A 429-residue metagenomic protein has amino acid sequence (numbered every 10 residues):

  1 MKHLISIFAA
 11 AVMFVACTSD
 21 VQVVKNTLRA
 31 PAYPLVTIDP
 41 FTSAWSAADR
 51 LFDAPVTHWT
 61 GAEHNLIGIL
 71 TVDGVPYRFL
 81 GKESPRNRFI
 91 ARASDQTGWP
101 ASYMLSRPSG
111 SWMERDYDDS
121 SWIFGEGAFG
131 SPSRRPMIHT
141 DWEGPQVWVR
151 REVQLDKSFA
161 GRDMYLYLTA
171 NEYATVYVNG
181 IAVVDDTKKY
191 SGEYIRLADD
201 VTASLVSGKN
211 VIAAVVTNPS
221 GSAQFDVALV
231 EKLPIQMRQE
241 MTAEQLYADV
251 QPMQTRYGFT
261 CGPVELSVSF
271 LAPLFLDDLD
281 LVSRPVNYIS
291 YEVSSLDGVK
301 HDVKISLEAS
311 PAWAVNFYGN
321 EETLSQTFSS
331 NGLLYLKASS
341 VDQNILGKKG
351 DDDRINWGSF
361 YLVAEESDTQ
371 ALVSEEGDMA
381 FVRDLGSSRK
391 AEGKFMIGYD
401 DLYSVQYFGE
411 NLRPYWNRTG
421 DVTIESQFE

Functional and structural regions predicted by a protein language model:
K2-F8: Sec-dependent signal peptide recognition, specifically the positively charged N-region followed immediately by
V15-A16: C-terminal motif of bacterial Sec signal peptides marking the signal peptidase cleavage site
S19-P34, S43-A44, D49, S84-E114 (+4 more regions): Acidic/polar, glycine-enriched structural segments that form the non-catalytic walls/loops of the carbohydrate-binding
W122, P145, V153-G180, I212-A214: Aromatic-lined ligand-binding clefts that engage carbohydrates, nucleic acids, or primary amines
R134, W142-Q146, Q236-R284, E365-G377: Extended, loop-rich substrate-binding clefts of extracytoplasmic carbohydrate-active enzymes
D141-D156, I195-D199, Q254-Y257, M379: Short beta-strands within extracellular/lumenal beta-sheet-rich domains
Q154, G192-T217: Short, surface-exposed tryptophan/glycine-enriched loops that mediate extracellular molecular recognition
N218-L229: Edge beta-strands of jelly-roll/beta-sandwich modules across compartments, strongly enriched in secreted/luminal
